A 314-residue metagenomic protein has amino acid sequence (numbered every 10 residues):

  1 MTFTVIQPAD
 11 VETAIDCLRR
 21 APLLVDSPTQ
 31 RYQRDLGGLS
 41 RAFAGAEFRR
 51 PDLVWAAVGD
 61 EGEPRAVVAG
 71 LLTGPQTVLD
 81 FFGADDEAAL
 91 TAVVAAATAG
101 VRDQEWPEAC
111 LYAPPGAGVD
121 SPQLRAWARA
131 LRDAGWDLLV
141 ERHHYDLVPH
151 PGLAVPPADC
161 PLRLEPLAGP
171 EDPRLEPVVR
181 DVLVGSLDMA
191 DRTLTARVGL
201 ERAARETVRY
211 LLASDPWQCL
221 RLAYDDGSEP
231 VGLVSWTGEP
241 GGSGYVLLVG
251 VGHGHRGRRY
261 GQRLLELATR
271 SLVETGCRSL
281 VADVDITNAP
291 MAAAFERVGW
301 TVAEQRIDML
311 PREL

Functional and structural regions predicted by a protein language model:
F3-G37, F43-F48: Hydrophobic, proline/glycine-rich low-complexity stretches
L24-L36, P157-G244: Flexible, substrate/cofactor-facing loop regions flanked by secondary structure within enzyme catalytic domains
T29-Q104, E108-G116, V231-G244, G252: Conserved donor-binding loop and adjoining core beta-sheet/short helix segment in diverse acyl/aminoacyl transferases
D86-G169, M309-P311: Acyl-donor-binding surface of acyltransferase catalytic domains
E87-R102, V251, G257-E274, A289-R297: Conserved acetyl-CoA-binding loop-helix of GNAT-fold acetyltransferases
E105-P107, R278, T301: Short acidic/polar active-site loop segments enriched in Thr and Asp
V249-V251, V284: Hydrophobic adenine-recognition pocket in adenosine-nucleotide-binding enzymes
A292, R297-L314: …primarily DNA-binding HTH/wHTH and HhH modules…
